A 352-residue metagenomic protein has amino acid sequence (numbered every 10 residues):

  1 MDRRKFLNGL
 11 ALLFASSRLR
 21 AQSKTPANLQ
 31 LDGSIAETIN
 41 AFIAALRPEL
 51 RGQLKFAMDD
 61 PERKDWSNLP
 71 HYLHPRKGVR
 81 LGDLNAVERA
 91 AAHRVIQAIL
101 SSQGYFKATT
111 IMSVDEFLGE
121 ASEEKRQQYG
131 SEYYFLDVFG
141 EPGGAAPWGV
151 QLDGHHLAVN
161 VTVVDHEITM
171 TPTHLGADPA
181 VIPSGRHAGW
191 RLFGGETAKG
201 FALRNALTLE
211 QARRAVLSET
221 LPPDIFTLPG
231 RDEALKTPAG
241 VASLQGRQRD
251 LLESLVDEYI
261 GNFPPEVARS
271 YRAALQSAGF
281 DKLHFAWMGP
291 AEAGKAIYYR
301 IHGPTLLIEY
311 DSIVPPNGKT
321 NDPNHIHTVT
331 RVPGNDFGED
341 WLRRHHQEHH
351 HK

Functional and structural regions predicted by a protein language model:
K5-Q22: N-terminal export signals
K24-P48, G52-D60, K64-S101, Y105-F193 (+1 more regions): A cross-kingdom marker for long, charged
